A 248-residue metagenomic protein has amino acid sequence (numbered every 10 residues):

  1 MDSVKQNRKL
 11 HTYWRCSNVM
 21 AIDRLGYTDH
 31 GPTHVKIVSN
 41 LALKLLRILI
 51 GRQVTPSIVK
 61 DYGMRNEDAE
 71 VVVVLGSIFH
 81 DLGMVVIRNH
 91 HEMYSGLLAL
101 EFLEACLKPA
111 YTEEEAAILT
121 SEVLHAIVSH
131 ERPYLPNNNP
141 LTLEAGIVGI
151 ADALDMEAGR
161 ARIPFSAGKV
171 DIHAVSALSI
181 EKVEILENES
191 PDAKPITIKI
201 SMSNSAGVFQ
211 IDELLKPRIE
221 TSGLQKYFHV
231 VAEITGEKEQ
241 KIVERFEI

Functional and structural regions predicted by a protein language model:
M1-K5, R24-D29, K36, N40-E67 (+4 more regions): Divalent metal-dependent phosphate-bond-processing catalytic cores, especially two-metal-ion Mg2+/Mn2+ enzymes that act
D2-I22: Short alpha-helical hairpin
H11-T12, P32, K36, N40 (+3 more regions): Alpha-helix N-cap/helix-start motif at coil-to-helix transitions, marked by capping-box chemistry
V72-S77: Active-site alpha-helix of zinc metalloproteases
D81-Y94: Catalytic Zn2+-binding segment of zinc metalloproteases
Y94-F102: Alpha-helical scaffold elements adjacent to nucleotide-binding pockets in ATP/GTP-utilizing enzyme cores
G96, L119-I127: Short, conserved phosphate-binding/catalytic loop or strand-edge motifs used in phosphoryl-/nucleotidyl-transfer
T112-T120: Membrane-interface starts of transmembrane alpha-helices
